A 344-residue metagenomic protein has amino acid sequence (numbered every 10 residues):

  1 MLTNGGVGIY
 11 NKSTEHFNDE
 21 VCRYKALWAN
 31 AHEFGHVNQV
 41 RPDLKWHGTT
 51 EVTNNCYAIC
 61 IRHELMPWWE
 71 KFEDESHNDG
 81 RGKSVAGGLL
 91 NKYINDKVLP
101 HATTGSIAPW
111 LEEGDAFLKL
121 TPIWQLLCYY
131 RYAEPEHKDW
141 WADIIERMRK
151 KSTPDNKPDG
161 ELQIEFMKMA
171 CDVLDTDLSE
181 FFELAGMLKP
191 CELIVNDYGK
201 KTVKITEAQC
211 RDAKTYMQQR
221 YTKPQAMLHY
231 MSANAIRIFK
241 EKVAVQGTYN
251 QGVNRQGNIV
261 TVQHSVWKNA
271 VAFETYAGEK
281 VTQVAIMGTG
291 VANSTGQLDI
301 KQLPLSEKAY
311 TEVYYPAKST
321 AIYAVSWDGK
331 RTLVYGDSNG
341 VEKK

Functional and structural regions predicted by a protein language model:
M1-C128, I144: Catalytic cores of extracellular degradative/oxidative enzymes
M1-I9, D155-P158, D197-T202: Short, charged low-complexity intrinsically disordered segments located at boundaries of structured domains
G6, K12-S13, L27-N30, H137 (+3 more regions): Alpha-helix initiation/capping motif
R23, R41, R62, R81 (+7 more regions): Arginine residue identity/basic-tract feature
L27, I123, D139-W140, V266 (+1 more regions): Residues in intrinsically disordered, low-complexity segments of regulatory proteins
S84-I194: Active-site-proximal alpha-helical
P158-K343: Beta/coil-rich, acidic/histidine-enriched accessory regions frequently appended to metallopeptidases
